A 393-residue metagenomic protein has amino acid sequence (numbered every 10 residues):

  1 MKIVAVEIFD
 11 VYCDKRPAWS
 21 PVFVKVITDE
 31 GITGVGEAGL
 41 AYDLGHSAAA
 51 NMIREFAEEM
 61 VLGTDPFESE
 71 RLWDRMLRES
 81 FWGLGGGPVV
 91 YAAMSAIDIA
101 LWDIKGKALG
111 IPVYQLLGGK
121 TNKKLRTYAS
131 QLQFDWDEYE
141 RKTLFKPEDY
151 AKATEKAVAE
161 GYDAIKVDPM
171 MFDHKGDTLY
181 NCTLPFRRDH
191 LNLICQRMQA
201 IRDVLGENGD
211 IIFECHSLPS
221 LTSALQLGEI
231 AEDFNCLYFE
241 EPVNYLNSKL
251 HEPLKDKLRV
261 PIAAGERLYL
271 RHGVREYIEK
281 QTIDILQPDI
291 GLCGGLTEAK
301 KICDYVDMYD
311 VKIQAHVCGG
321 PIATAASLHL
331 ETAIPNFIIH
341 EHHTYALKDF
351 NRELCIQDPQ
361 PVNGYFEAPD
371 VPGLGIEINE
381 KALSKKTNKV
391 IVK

Functional and structural regions predicted by a protein language model:
M1-A41, Y345-R352: Structured beta-strand/loop patches that form or line metal/cofactor-binding pockets in enzymes
I3, G31, A57, I97 (+8 more regions): Conserved, mostly hydrophobic/aromatic
V26, E55, E229-Y238, N244-Y365 (+1 more regions): Shared catalytic-loop signature of beta/alpha-barrel
I27-L109: Metal- or metallocofactor-binding catalytic centers and their adjacent structured scaffolds across diverse enzyme
T28-E30, V35, E68, A108 (+5 more regions): Ligand-binding pocket scaffold of soluble enzyme catalytic domains
P112, R126, D210, P261 (+1 more regions): Proline-centered loop/turn at the N-terminus of a beta-strand
K124, A129-E252: Metal-dependent enolase-superfamily TIM-barrel catalytic cores that perform enediolate-based chemistry
P372-K393: Extended hydrophobic packing segments that form well-structured cores
